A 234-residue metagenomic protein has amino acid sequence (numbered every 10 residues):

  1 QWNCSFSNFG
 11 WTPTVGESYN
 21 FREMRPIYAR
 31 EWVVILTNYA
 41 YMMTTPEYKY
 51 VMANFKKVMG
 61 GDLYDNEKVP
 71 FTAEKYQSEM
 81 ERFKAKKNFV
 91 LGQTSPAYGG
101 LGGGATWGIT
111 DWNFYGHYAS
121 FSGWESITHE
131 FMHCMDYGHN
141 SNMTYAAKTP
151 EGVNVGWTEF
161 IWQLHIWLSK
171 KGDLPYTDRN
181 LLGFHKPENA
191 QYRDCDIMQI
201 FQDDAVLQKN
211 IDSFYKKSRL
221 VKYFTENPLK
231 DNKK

Functional and structural regions predicted by a protein language model:
Q1-W124, C134-K234: Predominantly extracellular/secreted Zn2+-dependent metalloproteases
E130: Walker B catalytic acidic pair
